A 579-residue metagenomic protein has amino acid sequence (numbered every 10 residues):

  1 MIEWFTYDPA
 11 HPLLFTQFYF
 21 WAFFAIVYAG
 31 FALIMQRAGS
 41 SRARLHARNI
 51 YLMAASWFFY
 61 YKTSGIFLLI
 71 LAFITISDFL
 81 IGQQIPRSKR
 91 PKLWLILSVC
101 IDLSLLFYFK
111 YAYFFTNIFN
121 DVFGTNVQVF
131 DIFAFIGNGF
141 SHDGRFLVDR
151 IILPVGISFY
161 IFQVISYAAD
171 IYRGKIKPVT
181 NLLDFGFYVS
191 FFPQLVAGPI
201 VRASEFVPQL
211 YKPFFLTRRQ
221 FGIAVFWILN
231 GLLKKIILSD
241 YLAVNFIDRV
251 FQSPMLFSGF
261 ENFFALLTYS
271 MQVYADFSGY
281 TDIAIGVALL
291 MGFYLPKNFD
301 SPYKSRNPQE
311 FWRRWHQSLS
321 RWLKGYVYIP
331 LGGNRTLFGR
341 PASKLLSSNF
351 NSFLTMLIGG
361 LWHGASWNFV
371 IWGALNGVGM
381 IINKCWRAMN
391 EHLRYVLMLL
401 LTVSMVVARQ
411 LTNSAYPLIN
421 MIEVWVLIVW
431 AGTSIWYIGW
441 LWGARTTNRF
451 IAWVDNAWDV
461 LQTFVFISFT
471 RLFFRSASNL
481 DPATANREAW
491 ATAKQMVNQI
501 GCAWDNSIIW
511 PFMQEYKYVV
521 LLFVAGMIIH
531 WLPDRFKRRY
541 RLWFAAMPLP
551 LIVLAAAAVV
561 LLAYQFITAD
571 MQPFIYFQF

Functional and structural regions predicted by a protein language model:
M1-M527, W531-Q578: Membrane-embedded transmembrane alpha-helical bundles that form the catalytic cores of multi-pass lipid-modifying
